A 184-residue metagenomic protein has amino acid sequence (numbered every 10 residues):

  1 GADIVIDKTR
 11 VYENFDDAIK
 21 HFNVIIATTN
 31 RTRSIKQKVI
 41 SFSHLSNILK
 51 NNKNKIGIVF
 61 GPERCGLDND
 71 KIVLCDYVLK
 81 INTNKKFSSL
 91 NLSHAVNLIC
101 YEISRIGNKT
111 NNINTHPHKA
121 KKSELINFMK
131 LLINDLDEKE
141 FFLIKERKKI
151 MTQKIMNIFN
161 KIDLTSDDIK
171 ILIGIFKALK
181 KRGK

Functional and structural regions predicted by a protein language model:
G1-K184: Post-transcriptional modification and biogenesis factors for structured RNAs of the translation apparatus
